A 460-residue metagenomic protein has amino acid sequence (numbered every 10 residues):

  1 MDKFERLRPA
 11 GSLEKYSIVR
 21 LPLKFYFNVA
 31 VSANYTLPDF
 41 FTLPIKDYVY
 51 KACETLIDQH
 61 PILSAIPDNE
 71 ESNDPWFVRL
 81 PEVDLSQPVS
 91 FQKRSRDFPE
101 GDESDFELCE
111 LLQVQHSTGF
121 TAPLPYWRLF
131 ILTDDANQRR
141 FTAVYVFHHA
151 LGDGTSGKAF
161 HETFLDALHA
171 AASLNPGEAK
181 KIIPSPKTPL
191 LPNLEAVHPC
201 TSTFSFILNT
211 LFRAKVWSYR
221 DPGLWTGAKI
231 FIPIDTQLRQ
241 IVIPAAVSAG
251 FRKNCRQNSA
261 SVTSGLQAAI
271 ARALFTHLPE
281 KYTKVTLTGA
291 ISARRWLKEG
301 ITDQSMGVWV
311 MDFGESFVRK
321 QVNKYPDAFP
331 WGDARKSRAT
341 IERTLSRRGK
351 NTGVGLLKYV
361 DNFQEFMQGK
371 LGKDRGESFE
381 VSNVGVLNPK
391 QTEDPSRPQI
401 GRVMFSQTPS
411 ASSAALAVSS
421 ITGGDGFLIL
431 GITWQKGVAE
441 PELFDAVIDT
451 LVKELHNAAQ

Functional and structural regions predicted by a protein language model:
M1-L191, T263-S264, A268-T276, P389-Q460: Non-catalytic N-terminal regions of enzymes
V31-L37, R96, R239-I243, E315-K320: Generic detection of short hydrophobic beta-strand segments and adjacent strand-loop junctions
L56-D68, F251-T302, E380, E440: Hydrophobic "lid/gating" helix adjacent to the active-site nucleophile that controls access to an acyl-thioester pocket
K187-K229, T352-L371: Alpha-helical membrane-targeting segments
S205-A260: Flexible, P/S/T/G-rich "lid" or insertion loops adjacent to the active sites of thioester-utilizing
A249, V310-T392: Helical lid/core segments from catalytic subdomains that handle acyl or acyl-like groups
G289-V322: Extended charged low-complexity segments that act as oligomerization/scaffolding linkers
I291, N383, I432-K436: Active-site proximal loops enriched in glycine and acidic residues that flank catalytic Cys/His/Asp and coordinate
